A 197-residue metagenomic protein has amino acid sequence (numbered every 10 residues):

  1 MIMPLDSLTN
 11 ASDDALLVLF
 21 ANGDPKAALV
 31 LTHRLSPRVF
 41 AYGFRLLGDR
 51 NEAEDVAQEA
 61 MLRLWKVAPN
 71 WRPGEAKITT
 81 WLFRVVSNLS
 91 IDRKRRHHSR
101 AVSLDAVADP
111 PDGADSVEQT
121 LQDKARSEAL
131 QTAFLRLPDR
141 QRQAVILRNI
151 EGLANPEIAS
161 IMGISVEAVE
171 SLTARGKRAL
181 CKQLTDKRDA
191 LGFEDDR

Functional and structural regions predicted by a protein language model:
M1-L8, V102, T132, S160-G163 (+1 more regions): C-terminal edge and immediately downstream basic/flexible tail or linker adjoining helix-turn-helix-like DNA-binding
T9-D13, R100-R126, A154: Internal acidic/polar
V18-F40, W65, L130-T132: A short, charge-rich alpha-helical start-of-domain segment used by transcription regulators
A21-N22, R45, E59-A76, R96-H98: Sigma70-family region 2
T32-R50, V67, F83, F134 (+2 more regions): Amphipathic, Lys/Arg- and hydrophobic-enriched alpha-helical face
A41, D55-L62, A76-N88: Structural recognition of an alpha-helix C-terminal capping motif at a helix-to-coil junction
K66-P73, R84-L104, D123: Arg/Lys-rich amphipathic alpha helix in sigma70-family domain 2
T132-Q143, E151-A168: Helix-turn-helix DNA-binding module
